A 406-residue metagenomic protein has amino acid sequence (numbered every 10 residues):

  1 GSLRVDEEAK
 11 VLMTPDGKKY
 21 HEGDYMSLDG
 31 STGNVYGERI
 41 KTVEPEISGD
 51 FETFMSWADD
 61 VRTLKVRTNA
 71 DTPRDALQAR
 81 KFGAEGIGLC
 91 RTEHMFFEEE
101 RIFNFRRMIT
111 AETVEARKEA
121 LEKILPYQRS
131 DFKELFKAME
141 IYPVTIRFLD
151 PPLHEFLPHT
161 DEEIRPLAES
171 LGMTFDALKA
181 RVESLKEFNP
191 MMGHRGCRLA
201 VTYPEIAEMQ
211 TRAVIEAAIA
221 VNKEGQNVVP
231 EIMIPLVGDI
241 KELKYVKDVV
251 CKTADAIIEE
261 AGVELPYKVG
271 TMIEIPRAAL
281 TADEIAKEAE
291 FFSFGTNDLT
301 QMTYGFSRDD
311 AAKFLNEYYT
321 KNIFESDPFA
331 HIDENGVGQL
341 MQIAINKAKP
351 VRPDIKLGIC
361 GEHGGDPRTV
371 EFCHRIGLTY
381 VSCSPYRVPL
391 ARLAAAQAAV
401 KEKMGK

Functional and structural regions predicted by a protein language model:
L3-G37, T113, A120-K123, A330: A structural-propensity feature for long, helix-poor, extended segments
T32, I47-K406: Conserved alpha/beta-domain cores
N34-Y36, T42-I47: Short, charged/polar, Gly/Pro-enriched secondary-structure boundary elements
